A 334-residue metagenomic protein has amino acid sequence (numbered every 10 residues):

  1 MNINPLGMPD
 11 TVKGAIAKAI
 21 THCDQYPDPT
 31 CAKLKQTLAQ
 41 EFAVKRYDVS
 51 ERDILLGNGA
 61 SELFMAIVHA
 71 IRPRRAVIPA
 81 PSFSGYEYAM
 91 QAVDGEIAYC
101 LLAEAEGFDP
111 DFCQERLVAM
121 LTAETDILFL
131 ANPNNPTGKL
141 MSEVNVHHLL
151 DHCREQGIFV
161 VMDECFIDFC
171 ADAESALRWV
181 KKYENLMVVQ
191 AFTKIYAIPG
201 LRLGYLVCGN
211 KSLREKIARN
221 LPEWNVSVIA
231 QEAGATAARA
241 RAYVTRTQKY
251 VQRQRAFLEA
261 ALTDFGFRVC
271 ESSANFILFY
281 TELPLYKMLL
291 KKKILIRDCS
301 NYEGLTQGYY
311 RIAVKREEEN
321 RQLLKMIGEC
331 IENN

Functional and structural regions predicted by a protein language model:
M1-G59, A66, N334: N-terminal small-domain helix-loop-helix segment of the aminotransferase-like
P9-K13, T30, N185-C270: PLP-dependent aminotransferase class I/II
D48-I54, G157, E164, E184-N185: Short acidic capping loops at alpha-helix termini that bridge into adjacent secondary structure
H69-L130: PLP-dependent aminotransferase-like
V93, E155-Q156, Y183, F265: Helix C-cap/helix->beta junction micro-motif
A105-D168: Active-site phosphate-binding strand-loop segment of PLP-dependent enzymes
V251-Q252, L262-K293: Conserved PLP-binding catalytic core of the aspartate aminotransferase-like
K291, N301-N334: PLP-dependent enzyme catalytic core of the Aspartate aminotransferase-like
